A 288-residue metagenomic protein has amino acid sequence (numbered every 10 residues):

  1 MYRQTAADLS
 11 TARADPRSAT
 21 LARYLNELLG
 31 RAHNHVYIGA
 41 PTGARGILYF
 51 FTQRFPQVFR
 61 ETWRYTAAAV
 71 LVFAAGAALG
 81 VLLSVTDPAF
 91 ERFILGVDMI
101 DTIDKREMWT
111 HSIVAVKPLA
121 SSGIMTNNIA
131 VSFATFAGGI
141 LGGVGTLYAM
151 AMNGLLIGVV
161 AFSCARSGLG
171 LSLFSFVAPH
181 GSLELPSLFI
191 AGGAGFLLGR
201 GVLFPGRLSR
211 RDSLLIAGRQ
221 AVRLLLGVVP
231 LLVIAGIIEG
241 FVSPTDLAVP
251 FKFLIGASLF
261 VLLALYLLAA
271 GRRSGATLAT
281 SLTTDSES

Functional and structural regions predicted by a protein language model:
M1-L48: Soluble N-terminal domains of membrane-associated systems
P41, R45-T62, H111, A115 (+2 more regions): Cytosolic juxtamembrane amphipathic/interface segments immediately preceding and feeding into a transmembrane helix
P56-A75: Alpha-helical transmembrane segments and their helix-start/interface "positive-inside/aromatic belt" motifs in integral
L71-V85, L141, L183: Hydrophobic alpha-helical membrane-insertion segments
V81-R106: Interfacial/capping segments of alpha-helical transmembrane domains
I103-G123, F174-L183: Short aromatic-rich membrane-water interface segments that cap or initiate transmembrane helices in multi-pass membrane
V116-G145: Individual transmembrane alpha-helix segments
A137-S288: Generic detector of multi-pass transmembrane helix bundles and their immediately adjacent loops in polytopic membrane
